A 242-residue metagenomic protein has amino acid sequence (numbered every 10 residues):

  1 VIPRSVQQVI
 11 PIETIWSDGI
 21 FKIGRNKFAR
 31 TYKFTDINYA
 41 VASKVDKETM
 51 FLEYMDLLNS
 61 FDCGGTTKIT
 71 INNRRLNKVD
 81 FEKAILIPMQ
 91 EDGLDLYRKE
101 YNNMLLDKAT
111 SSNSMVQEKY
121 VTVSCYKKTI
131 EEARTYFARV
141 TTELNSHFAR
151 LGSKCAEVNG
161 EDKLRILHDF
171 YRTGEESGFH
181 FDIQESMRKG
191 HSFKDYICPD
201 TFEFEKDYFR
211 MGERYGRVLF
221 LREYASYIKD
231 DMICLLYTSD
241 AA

Functional and structural regions predicted by a protein language model:
V1-A242: Extended, folded cores of ATP/NTP-driven motor/assembly subunits in large transport and secretion machines
